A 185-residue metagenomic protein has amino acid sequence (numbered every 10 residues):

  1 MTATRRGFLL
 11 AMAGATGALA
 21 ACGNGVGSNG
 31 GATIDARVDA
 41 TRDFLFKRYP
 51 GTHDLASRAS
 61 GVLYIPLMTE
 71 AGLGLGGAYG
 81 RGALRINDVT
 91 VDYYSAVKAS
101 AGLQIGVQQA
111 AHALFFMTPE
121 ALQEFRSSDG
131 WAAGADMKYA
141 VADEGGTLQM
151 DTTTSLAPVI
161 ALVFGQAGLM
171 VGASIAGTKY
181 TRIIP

Functional and structural regions predicted by a protein language model:
M1-T16: N-terminal secretory signal peptides and thylakoid transit peptides that target proteins across membranes
G23-P185: Small-residue-enriched, tightly packed secondary-structure blocks
